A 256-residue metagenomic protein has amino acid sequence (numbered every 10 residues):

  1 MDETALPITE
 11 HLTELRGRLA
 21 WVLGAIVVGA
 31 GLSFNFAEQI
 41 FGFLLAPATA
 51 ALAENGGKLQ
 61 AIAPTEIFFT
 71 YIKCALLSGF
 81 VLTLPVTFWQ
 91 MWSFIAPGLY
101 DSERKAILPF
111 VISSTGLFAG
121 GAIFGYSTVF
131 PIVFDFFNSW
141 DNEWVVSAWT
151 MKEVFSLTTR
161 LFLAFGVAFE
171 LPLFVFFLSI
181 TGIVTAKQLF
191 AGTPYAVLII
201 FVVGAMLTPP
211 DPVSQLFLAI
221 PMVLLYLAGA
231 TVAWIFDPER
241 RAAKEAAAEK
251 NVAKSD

Functional and structural regions predicted by a protein language model:
M1-D256: Membrane topogenic/interface segments and analogous intrinsically disordered interaction regions
